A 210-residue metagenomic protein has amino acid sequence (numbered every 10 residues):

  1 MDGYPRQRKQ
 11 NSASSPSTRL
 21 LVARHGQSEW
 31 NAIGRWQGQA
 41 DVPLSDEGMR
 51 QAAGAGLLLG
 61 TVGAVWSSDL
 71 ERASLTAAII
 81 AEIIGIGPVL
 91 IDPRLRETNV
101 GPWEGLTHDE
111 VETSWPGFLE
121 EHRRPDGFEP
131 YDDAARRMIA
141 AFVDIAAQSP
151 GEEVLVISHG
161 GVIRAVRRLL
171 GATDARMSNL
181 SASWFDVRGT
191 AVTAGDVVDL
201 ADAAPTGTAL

Functional and structural regions predicted by a protein language model:
D2-Y4, S15-G85, S114, L119 (+2 more regions): Active-site-proximal alpha-helix that buttresses catalytic centers in soluble enzyme cores
R19-A23, E152-S158: Beta-strand elements within well-structured catalytic alpha/beta cores of enzymes that handle phosphate/sulfate esters
S28, V162-I163: Short active-site segment of divalent metal-dependent hydrolases/proteases that encodes the spacing between
L59-T61, I145-E153: Glycine-rich phosphate-binding loop signature in dinucleotide/nucleotide-binding domains
V62-D69, L90, E153-I157: Short glycine-rich phosphate-binding loop at a beta-alpha junction
I80-I139, D196, L210: Phosphate-handling substructures
A172-V197: Domain-level recognition of soluble alpha/beta enzyme cores, biased toward histidine phosphatases/phosphomutases
V198-L210: Acidic, His/Gly-rich catalytic cores of divalent-metal-dependent hydrolytic chemistry
